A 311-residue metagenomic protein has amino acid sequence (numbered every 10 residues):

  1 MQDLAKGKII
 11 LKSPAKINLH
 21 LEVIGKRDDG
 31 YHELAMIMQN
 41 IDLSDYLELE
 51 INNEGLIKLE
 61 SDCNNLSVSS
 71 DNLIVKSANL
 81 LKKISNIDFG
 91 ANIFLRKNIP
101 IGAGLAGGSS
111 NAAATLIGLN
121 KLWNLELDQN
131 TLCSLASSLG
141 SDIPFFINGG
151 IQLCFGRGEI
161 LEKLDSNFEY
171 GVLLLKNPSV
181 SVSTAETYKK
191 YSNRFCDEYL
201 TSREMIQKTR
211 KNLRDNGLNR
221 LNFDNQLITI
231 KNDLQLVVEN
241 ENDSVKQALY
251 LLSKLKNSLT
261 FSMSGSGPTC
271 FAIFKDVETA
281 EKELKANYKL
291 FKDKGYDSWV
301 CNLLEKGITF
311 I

Functional and structural regions predicted by a protein language model:
M1-A103, K121, L125-N130, V180: ATP-binding N-lobe of GHMP and related small-molecule kinases
Q2-D3, N40, S137-S138, P144-I147 (+2 more regions): Solvent-exposed alpha-helices and their adjacent loops that cap or buttress functional pockets in soluble metabolic
L19, L47-L49, I74, G108 (+4 more regions): Residue-level signal for inorganic ion chemistry
M38-I41, A136, L252, N287: Hydrophobic C-terminal alpha-helix "anchor/cap" residues
N64, N130-F146, K285-L303: Short, conserved aromatic-histidine micro-motifs
G90, A112, L116-L153: Contiguous, small/hydrophobic- and glycine-enriched helical/loop subdomains that border and often "cap" functional
F94-W123, S141, T260-C270, F274: Glycine/serine-rich anion-binding loops at beta->alpha junctions that coordinate negatively charged ligand groups
N148, L153-T260, K275-E281, K285-Y288 (+1 more regions): Conserved, helical-rich catalytic subdomain that frames metal- and/or nucleotide-binding sites in enzyme alpha/beta
